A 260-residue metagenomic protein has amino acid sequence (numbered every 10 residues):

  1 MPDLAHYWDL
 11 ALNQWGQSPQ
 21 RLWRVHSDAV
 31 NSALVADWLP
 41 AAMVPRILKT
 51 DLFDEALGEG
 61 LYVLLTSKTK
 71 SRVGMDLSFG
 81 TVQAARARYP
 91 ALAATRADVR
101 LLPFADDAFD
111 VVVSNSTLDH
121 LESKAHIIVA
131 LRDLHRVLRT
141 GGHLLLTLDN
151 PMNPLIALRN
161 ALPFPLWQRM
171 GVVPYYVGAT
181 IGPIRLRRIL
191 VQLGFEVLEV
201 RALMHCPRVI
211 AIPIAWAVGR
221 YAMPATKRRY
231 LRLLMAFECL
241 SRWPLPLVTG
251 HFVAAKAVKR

Functional and structural regions predicted by a protein language model:
M1-P45: Conserved class I S-adenosyl-L-methionine
V25-H26, Q168-R185: Acceptor-substrate binding/catalytic loop of class I
L48-L101: Class I SAM-dependent methyltransferase SAM/SAH-binding core
R100-V112: A short acidic, Gly/Pro-enriched loop at the edge of an enzyme's catalytic core that lines a small-molecule cofactor
I128-T140: A short glycine-rich, Lys/Arg-flanked "PGG" loop and its adjoining helix->strand segment in the class I
L144-W167: Conserved class I S-adenosyl-L-methionine
V177-G194, V200: Short alpha-helix
E199-R260: A C-terminal cap/extension of S-adenosyl-L-methionine-dependent methyltransferases that defines the acceptor-substrate
